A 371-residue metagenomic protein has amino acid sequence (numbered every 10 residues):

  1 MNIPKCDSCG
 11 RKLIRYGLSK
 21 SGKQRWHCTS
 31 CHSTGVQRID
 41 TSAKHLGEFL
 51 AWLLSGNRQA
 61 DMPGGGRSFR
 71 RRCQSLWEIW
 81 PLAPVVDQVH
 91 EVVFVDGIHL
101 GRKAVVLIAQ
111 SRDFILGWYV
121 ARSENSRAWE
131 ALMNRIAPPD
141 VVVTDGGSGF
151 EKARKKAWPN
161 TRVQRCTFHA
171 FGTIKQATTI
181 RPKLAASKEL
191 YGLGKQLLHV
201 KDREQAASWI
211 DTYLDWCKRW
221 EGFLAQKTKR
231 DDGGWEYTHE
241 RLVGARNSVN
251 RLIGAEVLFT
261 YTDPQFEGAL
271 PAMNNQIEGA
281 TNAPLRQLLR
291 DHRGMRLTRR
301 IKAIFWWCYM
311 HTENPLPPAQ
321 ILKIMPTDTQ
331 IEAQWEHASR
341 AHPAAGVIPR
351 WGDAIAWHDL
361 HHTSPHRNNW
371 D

Functional and structural regions predicted by a protein language model:
C6-C9, C28: Short cysteine-rich clusters marking metal-coordination/redox-active sites
R11-I14, V36: Short functional micro-motifs and their immediate structural scaffolds
L13, C28, D96, D113 (+3 more regions): Mobile genetic element proteins and their domesticated derivatives, centered on retroelements and DNA transposons
R15-R25: Short linker/helix segments within small regulatory modules
R25, S30-F49, V141-G147, E151 (+1 more regions): Acidic/histidine-rich catalytic cores and adjacent linkers of DNA breakage/strand-transfer/modification proteins
S33-T34, G64-N160: RNase H-like nuclease fold core
L53-P63: Short, charged amphipathic recognition helices of the HTH superfamily and cognate SANT/SANTA-like modules
D145-G194: Conserved beta-strand -> loop -> alpha-helix junction used to position metal-binding or nucleic-acid-contacting
